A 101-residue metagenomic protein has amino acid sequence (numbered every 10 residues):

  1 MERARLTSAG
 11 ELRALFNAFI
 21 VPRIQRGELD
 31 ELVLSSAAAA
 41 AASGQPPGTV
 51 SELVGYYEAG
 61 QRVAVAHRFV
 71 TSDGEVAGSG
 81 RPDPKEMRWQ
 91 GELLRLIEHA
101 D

Functional and structural regions predicted by a protein language model:
M1-D101: Catalytic toxin/effector domains delivered as secreted proteins or via bacterial secretion systems
